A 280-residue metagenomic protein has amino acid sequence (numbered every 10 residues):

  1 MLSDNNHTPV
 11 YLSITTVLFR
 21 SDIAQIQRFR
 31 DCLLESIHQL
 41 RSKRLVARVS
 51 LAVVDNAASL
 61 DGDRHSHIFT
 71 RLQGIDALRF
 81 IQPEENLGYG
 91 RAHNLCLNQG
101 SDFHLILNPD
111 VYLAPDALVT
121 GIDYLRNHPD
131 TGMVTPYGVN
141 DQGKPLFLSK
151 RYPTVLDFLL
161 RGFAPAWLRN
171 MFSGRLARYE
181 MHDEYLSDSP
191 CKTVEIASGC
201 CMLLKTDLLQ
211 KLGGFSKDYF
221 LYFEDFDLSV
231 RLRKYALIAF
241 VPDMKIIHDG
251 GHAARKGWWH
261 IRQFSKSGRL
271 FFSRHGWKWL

Functional and structural regions predicted by a protein language model:
S21-S42: Short, well-formed alpha-helical segments that are part of the catalytic scaffolds of diverse glycosyltransferases
A52-S66: A conserved acidic beta->alpha catalytic loop
Q82-G100: Glycine-rich, basic loop-to-helix element that forms the pyrophosphate-binding segment of sugar-nucleotide handling
H104: Short aromatic/hydrophobic "clamp" motif used to bind/position activated sugar donors
A114-L148: Conserved donor NDP-sugar-binding/catalytic core segment of glycosyltransferases
P153-V194: Short, flexible, basic/aromatic active-site loop/helix in glycosyltransferases
L186-G214, D218-K245: A short, conserved alpha-helix in the catalytic core of glycosyltransferases
F226-L280: Active-site-adjacent helix/loop segment of glycosyltransferases that harbors family-specific signature motifs
